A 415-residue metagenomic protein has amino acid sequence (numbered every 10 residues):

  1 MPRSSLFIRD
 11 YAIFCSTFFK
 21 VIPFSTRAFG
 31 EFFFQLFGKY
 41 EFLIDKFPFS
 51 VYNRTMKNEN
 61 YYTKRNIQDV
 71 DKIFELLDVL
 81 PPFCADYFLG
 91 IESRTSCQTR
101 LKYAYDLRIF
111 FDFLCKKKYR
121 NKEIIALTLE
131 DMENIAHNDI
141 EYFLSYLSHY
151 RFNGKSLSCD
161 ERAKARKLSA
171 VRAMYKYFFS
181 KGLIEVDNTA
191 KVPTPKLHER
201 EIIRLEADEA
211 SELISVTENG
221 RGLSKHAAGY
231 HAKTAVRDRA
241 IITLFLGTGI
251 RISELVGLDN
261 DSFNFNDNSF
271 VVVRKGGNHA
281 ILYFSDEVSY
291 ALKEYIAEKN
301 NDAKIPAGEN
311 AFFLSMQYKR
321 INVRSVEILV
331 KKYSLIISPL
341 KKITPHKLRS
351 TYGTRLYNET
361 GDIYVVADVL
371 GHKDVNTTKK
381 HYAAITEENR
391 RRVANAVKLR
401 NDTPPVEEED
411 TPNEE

Functional and structural regions predicted by a protein language model:
I8-R9, F19-K20, F29, R54: Low-complexity, intrinsically disordered segments with a bias for serine/threonine
A12, F37, E41, P48-E415: Conserved catalytic core of the tyrosine transesterase superfamily
K20, A28-F29, E199, N376: Short linear/disordered segments characteristic of secreted peptide precursors and small low-complexity proteins
P23, F33-L36: Compositionally biased, intrinsically disordered low-complexity segments enriched in Pro/Arg/Gln/His
